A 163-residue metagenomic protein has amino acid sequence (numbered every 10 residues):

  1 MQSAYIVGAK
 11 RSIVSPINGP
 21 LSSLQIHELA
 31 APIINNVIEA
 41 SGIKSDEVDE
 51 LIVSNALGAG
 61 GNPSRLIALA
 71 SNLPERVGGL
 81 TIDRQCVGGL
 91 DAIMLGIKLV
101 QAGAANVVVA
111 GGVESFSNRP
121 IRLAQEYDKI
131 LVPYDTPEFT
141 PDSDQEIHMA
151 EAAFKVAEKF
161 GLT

Functional and structural regions predicted by a protein language model:
M1-V77, V113-T163: Conserved "HGTGT" condensation-loop signature of ketosynthase/thiolase-family condensing enzymes that catalyze
E50-I52, T81, V108: Short, conserved beta-strand segments within well-ordered enzyme catalytic domains that often line or immediately flank
S64, G79, L90-I93: Generic internal hydrophobic packing segments that stabilize the cores of diverse globular domains
R76-Q85: Short loop-beta-helix segment that forms the pyridoxal 5′-phosphate
R84-E114, A157-T163: Active-site-proximal alpha-helical scaffold in enzymes
